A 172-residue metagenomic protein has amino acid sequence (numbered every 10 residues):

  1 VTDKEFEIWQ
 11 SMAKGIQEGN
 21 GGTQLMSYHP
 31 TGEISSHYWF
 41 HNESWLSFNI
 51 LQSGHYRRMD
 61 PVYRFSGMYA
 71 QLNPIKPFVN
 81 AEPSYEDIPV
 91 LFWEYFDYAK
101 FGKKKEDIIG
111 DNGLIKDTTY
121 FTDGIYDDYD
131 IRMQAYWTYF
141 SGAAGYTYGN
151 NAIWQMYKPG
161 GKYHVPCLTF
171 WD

Functional and structural regions predicted by a protein language model:
V1-D87: Active-site neighborhood of glycoside hydrolase catalytic domains
D3, I125-Y126: Residue-level marker of alpha-helix boundaries and capping positions
K4-E7, Y95-K104: Aromatic- and acidic-residue-enriched segments that line the glycan-binding/catalytic groove of carbohydrate-active
E43-L46, F96-A99, H164-P166: Short, hinge-like loop/turn segments at secondary-structure boundaries
Y56-R58, W93, K116-T118: Glycine- and acidic/polar-rich repeat regions and solenoidal domains
P61-V62, V90-F92, G149-N150: Short, solvent-exposed loop/turn and secondary-structure capping segments
K76-P77, E86-I88, G102-Y120, D127-D172: Aromatic- and carboxylate-lined catalytic core of secreted/periplasmic carbohydrate-active enzymes
